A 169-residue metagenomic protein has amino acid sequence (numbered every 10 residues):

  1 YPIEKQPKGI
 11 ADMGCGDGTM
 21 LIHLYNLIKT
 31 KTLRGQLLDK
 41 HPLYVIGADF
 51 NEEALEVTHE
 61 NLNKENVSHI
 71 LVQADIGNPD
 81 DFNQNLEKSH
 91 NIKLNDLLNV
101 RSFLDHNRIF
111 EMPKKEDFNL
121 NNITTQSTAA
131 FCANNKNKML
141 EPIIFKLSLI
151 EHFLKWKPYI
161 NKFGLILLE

Functional and structural regions predicted by a protein language model:
Y1: S-adenosyl-L-methionine
Q6-G16: Conserved class I S-adenosyl-L-methionine
D17-L38: Conserved SAM-binding loop of SAM-dependent methyltransferases across substrates and taxa, primarily the Class I
G35, P42-I46: Short beta-strand element of Class I
N51: Conserved SAM/SAH-binding beta-strand->alpha-helix loop
V57-I92: S-adenosyl-L-methionine
V100-L147: Mobile active-site "lid"/loop adjacent to the S-adenosyl-L-methionine
E151-E169: Substrate-binding/catalytic lobe of Class I Rossmann-like enzymes that use SAM or dcSAM, i.e., the mid-to-C-terminal
